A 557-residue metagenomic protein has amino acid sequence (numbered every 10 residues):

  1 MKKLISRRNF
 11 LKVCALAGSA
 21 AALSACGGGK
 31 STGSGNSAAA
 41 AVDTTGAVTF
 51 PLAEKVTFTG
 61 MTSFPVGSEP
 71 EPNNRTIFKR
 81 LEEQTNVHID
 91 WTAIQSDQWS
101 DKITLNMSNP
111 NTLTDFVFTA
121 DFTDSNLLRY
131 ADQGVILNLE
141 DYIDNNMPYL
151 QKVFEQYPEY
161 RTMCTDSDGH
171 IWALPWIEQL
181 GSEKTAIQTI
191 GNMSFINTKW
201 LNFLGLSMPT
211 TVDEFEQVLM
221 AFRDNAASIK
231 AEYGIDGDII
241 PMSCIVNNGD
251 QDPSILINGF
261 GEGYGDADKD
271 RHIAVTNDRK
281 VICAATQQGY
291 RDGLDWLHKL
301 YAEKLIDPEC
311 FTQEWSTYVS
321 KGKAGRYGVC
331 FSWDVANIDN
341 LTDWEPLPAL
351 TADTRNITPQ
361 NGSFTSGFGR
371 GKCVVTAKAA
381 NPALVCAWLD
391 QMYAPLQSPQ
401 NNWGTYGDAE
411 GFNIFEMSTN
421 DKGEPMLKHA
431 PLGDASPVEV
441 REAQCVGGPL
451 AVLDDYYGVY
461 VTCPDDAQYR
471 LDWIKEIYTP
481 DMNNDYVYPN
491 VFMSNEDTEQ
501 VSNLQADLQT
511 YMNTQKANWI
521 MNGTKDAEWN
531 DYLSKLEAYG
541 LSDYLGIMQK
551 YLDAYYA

Functional and structural regions predicted by a protein language model:
K2-S6, L11-E214, A226, G265-I273 (+2 more regions): Conserved N-terminal structural module of periplasmic/extracytoplasmic solute-binding proteins
V56, T62-N73, L180-F195, N202-M208 (+3 more regions): Extracytoplasmic/periplasmic substrate-binding proteins
T62-V66, A93-Q98, M107, F118-T123 (+12 more regions): Short, flexible loop/turn elements at secondary-structure junctions
F78, T104-L105, N111-L113, V117 (+4 more regions): Catalytic-domain carbohydrate-binding cleft regions of carbohydrate-active enzymes
N138-E159, L219-F222, G237-D266, V329-D339: Carboxylate/His-rich catalytic cores and anion/metal-binding grooves
E140, D168-Q251, V275-K321, V375-D408 (+1 more regions): Helix-loop-helix "hinge/cap" segment bordering the ligand-binding cleft or interdomain interface
K299-Y301, Y318-W333, T342, T351-Q444: Glycine-rich, aromatic-lined ligand/substrate-binding cores of catalytic and carbohydrate-binding domains
A387, A394-A517, G523: Conserved small-residue motifs centered on glycine
